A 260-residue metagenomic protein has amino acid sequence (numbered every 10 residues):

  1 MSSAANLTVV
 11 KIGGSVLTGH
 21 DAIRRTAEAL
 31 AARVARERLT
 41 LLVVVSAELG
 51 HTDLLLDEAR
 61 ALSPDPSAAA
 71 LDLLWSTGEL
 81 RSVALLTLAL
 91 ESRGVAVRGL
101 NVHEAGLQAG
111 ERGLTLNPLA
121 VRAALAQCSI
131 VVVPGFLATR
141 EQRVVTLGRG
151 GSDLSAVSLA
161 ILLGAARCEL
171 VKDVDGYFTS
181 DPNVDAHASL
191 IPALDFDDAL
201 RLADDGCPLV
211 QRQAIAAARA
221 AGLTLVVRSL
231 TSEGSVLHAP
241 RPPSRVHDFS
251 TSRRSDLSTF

Functional and structural regions predicted by a protein language model:
M1-I215, R219, D256-T259: Nucleotide/pyrophosphate-binding catalytic subdomain
D205-P242: A conserved active-site cap/scaffold subdomain adjacent to cofactor or substrate pockets
L237-F260: A conserved regulatory-domain signal marking ACT and ACT-like small-molecule sensing domains and adjacent regulatory
